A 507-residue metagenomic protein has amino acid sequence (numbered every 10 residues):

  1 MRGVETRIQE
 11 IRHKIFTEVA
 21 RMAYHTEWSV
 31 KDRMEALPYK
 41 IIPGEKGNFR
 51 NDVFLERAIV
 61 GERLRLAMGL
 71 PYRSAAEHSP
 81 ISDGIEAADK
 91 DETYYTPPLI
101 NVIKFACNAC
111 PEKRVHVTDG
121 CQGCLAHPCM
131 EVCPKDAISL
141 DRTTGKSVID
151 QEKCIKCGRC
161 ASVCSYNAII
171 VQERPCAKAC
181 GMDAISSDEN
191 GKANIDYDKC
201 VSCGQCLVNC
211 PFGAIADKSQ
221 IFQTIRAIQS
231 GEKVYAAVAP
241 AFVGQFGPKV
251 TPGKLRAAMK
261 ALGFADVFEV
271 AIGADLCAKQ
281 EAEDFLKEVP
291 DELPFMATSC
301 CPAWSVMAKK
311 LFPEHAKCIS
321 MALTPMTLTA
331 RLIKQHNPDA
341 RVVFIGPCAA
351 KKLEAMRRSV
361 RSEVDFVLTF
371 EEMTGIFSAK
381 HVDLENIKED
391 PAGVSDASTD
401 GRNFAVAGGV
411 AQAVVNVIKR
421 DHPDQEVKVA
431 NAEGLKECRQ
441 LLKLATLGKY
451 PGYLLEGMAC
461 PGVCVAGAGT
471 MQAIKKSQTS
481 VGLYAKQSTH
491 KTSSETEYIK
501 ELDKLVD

Functional and structural regions predicted by a protein language model:
M1-S79, G84, D217-D507: Iron-sulfur-associated redox domains of electron-transfer enzymes in respiratory and anaerobic energy metabolism
A87, Y95, I155, P175: Short sequence/structural segments immediately N-terminal
D89-T118, K135-D136: N-terminal [4Fe-4S]-dependent radical SAM core
N108-H116, S139-V148, S187, Q205 (+3 more regions): Gly-rich Lys/Arg/Thr-decorated short loops/hinges at beta-loop-alpha junctions or inter-strand turns that position
P111-R114, H127, G158, G204 (+1 more regions): Short flexible coil/turn linkers enriched for glycine and charged/polar residues that connect secondary-structure
C124, I155, V171, V201 (+3 more regions): Residue-level recognition of alpha-helix initiation/capping sites
A126-Q151, R159-D196, V201, Q205-Q220 (+1 more regions): Iron-sulfur cluster-binding cysteine motifs and their immediate structural context in ferredoxin-like electron-transfer
